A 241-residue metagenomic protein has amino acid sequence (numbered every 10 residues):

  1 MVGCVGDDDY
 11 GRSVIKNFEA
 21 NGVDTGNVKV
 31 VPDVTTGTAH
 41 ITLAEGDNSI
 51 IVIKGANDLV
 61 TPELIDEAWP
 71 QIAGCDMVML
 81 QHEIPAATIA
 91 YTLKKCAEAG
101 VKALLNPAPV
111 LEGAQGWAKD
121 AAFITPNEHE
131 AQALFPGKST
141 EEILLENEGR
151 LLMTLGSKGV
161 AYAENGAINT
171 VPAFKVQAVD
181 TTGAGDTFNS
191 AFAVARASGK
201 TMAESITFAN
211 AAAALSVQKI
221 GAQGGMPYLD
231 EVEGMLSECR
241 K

Functional and structural regions predicted by a protein language model:
M1-D76, E233-K241: Conserved N-terminal subdomain of the carbohydrate kinase-like
V14, Y91-K94, A212: Aromatic/hydrophobic pocket-lining residues that form π-stacking "cages" and hydrophobic walls in ligand
N17-A20, A44-D47, E98, D120-I124 (+4 more regions): Short, hinge-like loop/turn segments at secondary-structure boundaries
W69-A73, A118-K119, L145: A short, aliphatic-rich alpha-helical micro-motif
M77-E142, K158-V160: Conserved beta-alpha-beta core of the PfkB/ribokinase-like small-molecule kinase fold
E112, E141-K241: Conserved phosphate-binding/catalytic region of the ribokinase-like
